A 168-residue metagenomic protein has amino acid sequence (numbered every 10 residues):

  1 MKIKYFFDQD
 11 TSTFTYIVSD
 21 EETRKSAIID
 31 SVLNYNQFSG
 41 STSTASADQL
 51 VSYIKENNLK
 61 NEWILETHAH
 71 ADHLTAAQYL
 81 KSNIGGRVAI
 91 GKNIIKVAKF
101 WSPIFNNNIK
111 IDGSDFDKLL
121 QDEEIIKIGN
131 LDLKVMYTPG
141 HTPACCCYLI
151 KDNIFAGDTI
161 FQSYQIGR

Functional and structural regions predicted by a protein language model:
M1-K60, C147-G157, Q162: Conserved beta-strand hairpin/beta-sheet module of binuclear metal-dependent hydrolase folds, prominently
K4, A27, L65, A89 (+3 more regions): Hydrophobic/aromatic beta-strand patches that form the interior of the parallel beta-sheet core in alpha/beta enzyme
D8-S12, H70-A71, P139-H141: Short beta->alpha connector loops
V18, T67, T138: Conserved S/T- and glycine-rich ATP-binding loop of Class I adenylate-forming
R24, S31-G40, F100, D112-D117 (+2 more regions): Metallo-beta-lactamase
L33-G129, Q162: Active-site HxH/HxHxD metal-binding segment of metal-dependent hydrolases
